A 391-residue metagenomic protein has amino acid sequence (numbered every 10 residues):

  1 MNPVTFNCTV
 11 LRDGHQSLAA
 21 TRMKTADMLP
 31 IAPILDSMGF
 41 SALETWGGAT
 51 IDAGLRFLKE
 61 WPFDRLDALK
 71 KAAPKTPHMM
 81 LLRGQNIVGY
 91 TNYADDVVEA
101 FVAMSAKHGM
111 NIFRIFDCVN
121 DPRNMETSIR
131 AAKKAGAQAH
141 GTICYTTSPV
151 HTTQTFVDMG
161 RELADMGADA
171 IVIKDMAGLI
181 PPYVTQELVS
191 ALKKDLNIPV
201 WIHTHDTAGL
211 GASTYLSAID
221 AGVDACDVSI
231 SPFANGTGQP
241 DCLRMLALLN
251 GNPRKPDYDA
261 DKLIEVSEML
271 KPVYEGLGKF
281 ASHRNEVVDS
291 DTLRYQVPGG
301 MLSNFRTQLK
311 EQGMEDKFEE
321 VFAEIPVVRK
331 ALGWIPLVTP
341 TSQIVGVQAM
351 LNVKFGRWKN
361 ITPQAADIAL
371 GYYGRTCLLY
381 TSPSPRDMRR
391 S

Functional and structural regions predicted by a protein language model:
M1-A20, K75-Y90, K134-T147: N-terminal small/glycine-rich loop or linker at the start of catalytic domains across soluble metabolic enzymes
F6-T9, L43-T45, H78-L82, F113-R114 (+4 more regions): Hydrophobic faces of well-ordered beta-strands that scaffold small-molecule active sites in alpha/beta enzyme cores
S37-G54, R284-T292, Q296, G300-S382: Terminal or standalone catalytic/regulatory effector modules within metabolic enzymes and repeat proteins
T50-T127, C144-F156: Active-site beta->alpha loop and helix N-cap motifs at the rims of alpha/beta catalytic domains
R56-M80, R130-G141, Q186-I202, G251-N252: Alpha-helix-loop-beta-strand connector modules within alpha/beta enzyme cores
K59-F63, V119-A135, V150-T153, L179-L192 (+1 more regions): Active-site-adjacent beta->alpha loops and helix N-cap segments on the catalytic face of soluble alpha/beta enzymes
D158, L210-A221: Catalytic cores of alpha/beta
Y380-S391: Single conserved hydrophobic/aromatic residue that forms the stacking wall/gate of nucleotide- or nucleobase-binding
